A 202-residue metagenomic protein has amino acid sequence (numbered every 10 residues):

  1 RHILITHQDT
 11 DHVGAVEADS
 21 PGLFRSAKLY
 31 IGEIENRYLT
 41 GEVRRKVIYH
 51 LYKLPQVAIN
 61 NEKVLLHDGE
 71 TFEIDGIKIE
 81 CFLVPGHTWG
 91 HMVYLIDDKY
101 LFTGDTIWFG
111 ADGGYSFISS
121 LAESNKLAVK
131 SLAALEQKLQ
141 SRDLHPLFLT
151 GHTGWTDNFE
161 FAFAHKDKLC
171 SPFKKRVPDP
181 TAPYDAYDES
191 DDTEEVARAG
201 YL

Functional and structural regions predicted by a protein language model:
R1-E70, D167-K168, P172-Y187: Active-site HxH/HxHxD metal-binding segment of metal-dependent hydrolases
G14, L39-T40, G76, G110-D112: Activation segment
S20-P21, T71, V93, L139: Short secondary-structure boundary/capping segments
I34, E70-T71, G86, T153: Residues that form or immediately flank small-molecule/cofactor binding pockets and catalytic motifs
R44-K46, T103-I107, H165: Short, flexible, mixed-charge acidic loops at enzyme active sites
L65, I74-I77: A conserved mid-domain beta-alpha-beta active-site/ligand-binding segment of alpha/beta enzyme cores
K78-P85, W89-F161: Metallo-beta-lactamase
V129-L202: Divalent-metal (often Zn2+) His-rich catalytic cores of metallo-beta-lactamase-fold enzymes
